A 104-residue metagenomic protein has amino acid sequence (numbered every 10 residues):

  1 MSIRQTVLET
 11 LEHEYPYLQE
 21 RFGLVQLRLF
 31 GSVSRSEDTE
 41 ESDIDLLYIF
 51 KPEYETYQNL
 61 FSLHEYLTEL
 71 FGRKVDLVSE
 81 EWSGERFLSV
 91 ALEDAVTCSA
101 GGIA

Functional and structural regions predicted by a protein language model:
M1-Q26, S34-E40, K51-A104: Catalytic core of pol beta-like nucleotidyltransferases
L29: Hydrophobic alpha-helical positions that pack around
S42-I44: Change "...and in nucleic-acid phosphodiester-cleaving endonucleases..." to "...and in nucleic-acid processing enzymes
L47-I49: Short hydrophobic/aromatic beta-strand micro-patches that form the beta-sheet surface supporting nucleotide- or nucleic
